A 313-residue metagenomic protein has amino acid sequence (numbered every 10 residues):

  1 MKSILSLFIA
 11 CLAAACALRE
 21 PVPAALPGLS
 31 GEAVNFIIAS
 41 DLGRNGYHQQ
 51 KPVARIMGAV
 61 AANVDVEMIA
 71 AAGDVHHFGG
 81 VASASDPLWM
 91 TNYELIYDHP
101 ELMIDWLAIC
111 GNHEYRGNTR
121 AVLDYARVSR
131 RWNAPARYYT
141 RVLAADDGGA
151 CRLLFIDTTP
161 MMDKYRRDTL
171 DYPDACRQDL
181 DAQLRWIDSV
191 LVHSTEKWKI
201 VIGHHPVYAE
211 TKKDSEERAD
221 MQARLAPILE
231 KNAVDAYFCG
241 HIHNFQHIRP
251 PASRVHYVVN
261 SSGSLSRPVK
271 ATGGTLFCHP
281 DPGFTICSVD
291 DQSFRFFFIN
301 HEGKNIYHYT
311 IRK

Functional and structural regions predicted by a protein language model:
M1-P21: Bacterial Sec-dependent N-terminal signal peptides
C16-P87, D181: N-terminal active-site segment of His-dependent metallophosphoesterases
G28, H77-W198, S215-D220, R224-A236 (+2 more regions): Extended active-site neighborhood of metal-dependent phosphoesterases/phosphodiesterases
V34, E67, A150-C151, W198-I200: Alpha/beta-hydrolase fold active-site loops
F36-I38, I69-A71, A108, V201 (+1 more regions): Residue-level marker for buried hydrophobic side chains located in beta-strands that build the well-ordered beta-sheet
S40-D41, G73-D74, I156, G203 (+1 more regions): Active-site flanking residues adjacent to catalytic metal/cofactor-binding acidic residues
S194-T211: Short acidic, glycine-rich surface-loop motifs adjacent to enzyme active sites
G303-N305: Residue-level signal for glycine
